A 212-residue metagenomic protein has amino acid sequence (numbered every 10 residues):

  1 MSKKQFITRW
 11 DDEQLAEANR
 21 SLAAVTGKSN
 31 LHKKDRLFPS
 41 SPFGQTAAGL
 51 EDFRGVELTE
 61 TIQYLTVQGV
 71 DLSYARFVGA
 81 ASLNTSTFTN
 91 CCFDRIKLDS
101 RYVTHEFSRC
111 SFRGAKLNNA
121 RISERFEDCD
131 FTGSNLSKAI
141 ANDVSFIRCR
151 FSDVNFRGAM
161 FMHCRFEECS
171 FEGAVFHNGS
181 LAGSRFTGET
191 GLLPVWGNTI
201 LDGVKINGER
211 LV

Functional and structural regions predicted by a protein language model:
S2-G27: N-terminal, intrinsically disordered, low-complexity segments that immediately precede the first transmembrane helix
K4-W10, L31-V212: Tandem repeat scaffolds
